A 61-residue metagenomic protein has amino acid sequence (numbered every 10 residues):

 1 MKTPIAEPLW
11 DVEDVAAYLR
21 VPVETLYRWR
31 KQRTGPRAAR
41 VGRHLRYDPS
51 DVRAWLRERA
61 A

Functional and structural regions predicted by a protein language model:
M1-R28: Polyanion-binding surface elements
V12, R46-Y47: Short amphipathic alpha-helical segments
Y18-R46, R59-A60: Major-groove DNA-recognition helix of helix-turn-helix-type DNA-binding domains
S50-A61: A short, Lys/Arg-enriched interface patch at domain edges and termini
